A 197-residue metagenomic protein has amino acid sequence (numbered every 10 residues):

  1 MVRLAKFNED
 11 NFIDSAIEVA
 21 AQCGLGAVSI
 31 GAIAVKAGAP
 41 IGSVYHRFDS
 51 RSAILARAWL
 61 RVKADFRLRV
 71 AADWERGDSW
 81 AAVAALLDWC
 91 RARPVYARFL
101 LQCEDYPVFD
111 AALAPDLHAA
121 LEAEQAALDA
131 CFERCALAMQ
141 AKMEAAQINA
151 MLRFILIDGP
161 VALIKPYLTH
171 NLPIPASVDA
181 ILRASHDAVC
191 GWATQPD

Functional and structural regions predicted by a protein language model:
M1-F7, T194-D197: N-terminal intrinsically disordered/low-complexity leader segments
N11, S15, V19-A53, R57: Helix-turn-helix
F12-A20, V28, V62, F66 (+2 more regions): Short hydrophobic clusters on alpha-helical segments that form packing/core surfaces in small helical domains
A20, I54-V62, V70, L100: Alpha-helical DNA-contacting segments of helix-turn-helix folds
R57, V70-Y96, R153: Hydrophobic alpha-helical connector segments
R67, V108-K142, A150-I157, R183 (+1 more regions): Amphipathic alpha-helical packing segments from all-alpha helical-bundle domains
A92, Y96, R134-A138, R153-P175 (+1 more regions): Amphipathic C-terminal alpha-helical segment
A92-D116, K165-T169: Amphipathic alpha-helical segments used for helix-helix packing
